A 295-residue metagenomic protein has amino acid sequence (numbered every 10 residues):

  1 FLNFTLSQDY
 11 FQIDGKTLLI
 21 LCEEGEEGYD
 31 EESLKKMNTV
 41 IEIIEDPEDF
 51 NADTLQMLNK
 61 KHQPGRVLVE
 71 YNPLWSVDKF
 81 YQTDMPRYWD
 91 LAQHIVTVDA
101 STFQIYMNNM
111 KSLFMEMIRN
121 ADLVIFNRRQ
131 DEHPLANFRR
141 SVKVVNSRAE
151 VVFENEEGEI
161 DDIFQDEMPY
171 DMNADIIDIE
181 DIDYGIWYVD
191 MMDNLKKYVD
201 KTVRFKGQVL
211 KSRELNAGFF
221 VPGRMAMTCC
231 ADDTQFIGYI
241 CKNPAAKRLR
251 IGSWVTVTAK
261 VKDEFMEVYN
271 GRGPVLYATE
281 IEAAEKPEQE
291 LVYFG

Functional and structural regions predicted by a protein language model:
F1-N3, Q12-G15, V77, L91-T102 (+2 more regions): OB-fold and OB-like single-stranded nucleic-acid-recognition modules and their adjacent interaction interfaces
F1-Q93, A100-F103: Nucleotide-state-sensitive switch-loop elements of NTP-binding domains
N109-L113: Charged helix-capping and loop-helix junction motifs
